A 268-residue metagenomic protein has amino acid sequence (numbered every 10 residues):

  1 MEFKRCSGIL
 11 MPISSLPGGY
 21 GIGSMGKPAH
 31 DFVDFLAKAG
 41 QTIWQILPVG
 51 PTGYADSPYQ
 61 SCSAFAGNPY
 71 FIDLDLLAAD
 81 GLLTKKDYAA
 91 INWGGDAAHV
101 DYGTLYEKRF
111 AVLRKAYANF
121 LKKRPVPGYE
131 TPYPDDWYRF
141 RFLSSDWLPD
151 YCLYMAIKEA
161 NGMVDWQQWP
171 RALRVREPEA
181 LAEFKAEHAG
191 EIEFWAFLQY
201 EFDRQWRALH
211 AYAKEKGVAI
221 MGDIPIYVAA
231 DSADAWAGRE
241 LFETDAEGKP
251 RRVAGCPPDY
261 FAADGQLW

Functional and structural regions predicted by a protein language model:
M1-R5, P12, G18, A55-D203 (+1 more regions): Alpha-amylase-like alpha-glycosidases and glucanotransferases acting on alpha-linked glucans and related
E2, K27-T52: Catalytic domains of carbohydrate-active enzymes, especially glycoside hydrolases
S7-M11, T42-Q45, I220-G222: Hydrophobic faces of well-ordered beta-strands that scaffold small-molecule active sites in alpha/beta enzyme cores
L16-K27: Active-site mouth loops of central-metabolism enzymes
K27-D34, R139-F140, R204-Y212: Short alpha-helical segments and helix-capping/turn motifs at coil-helix boundaries
L36, I46, Y154, A213 (+1 more regions): Conserved, mostly hydrophobic/aromatic
Q45-A55, I224-A230: Short, solvent-exposed turn/loop segments enriched in Gly/Ser/Thr/Pro and often Arg
W195-V228: Conserved, well-ordered alpha-helix/loop/beta-strand core segments that scaffold catalytic motifs
